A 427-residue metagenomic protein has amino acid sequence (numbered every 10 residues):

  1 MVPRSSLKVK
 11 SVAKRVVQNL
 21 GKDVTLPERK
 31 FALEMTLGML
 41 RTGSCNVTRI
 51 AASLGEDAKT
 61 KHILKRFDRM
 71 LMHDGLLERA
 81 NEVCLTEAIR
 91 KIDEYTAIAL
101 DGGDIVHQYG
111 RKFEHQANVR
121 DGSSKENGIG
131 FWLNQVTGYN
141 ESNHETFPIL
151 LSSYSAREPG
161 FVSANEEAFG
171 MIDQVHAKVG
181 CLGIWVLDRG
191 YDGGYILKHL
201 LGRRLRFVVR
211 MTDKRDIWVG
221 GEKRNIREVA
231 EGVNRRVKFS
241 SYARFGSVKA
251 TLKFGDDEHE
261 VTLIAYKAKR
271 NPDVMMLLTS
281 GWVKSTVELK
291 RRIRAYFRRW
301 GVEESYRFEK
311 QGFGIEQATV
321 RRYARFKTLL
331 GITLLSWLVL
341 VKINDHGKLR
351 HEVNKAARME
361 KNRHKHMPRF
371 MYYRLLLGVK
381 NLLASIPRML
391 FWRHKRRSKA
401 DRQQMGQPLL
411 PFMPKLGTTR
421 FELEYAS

Functional and structural regions predicted by a protein language model:
M1-S44, I63, E94-T96, R111 (+1 more regions): Single, function-defining residue in the core of a domain
T25, M39-T42, D57-K59, E87-K91 (+1 more regions): Short secondary-structure boundary/capping segments within folded domains
T36-L40, E56, R69-L77, D121-E126 (+1 more regions): Short secondary-structure transition/capping motifs
T42-A52: Short, charged amphipathic recognition helices of the HTH superfamily and cognate SANT/SANTA-like modules
S53, M70, Q311-G312: Short acidic/histidine-centered micro-motifs embedded in hydrophobic/aromatic stretches that mark compact functional
S53-R66: Short, basic interhelical loop/turn and adjoining N-cap of the next helix at nucleic-acid- or acidic-partner-contacting
L64-N143: Active-site-proximal, Lys/Arg-enriched surface segment that forms a nucleic-acid-binding/basic interface patch
